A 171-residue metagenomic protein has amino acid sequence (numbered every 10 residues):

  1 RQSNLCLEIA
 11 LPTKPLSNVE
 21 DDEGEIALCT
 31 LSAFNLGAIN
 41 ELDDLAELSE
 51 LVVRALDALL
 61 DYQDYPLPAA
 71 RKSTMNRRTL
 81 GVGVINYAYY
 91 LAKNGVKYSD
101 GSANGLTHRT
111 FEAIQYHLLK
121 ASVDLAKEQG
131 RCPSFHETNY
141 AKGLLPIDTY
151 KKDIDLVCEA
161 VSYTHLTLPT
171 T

Functional and structural regions predicted by a protein language model:
R1-T74, V84-L91: Function-dense linear segments that define catalytic or interfacial modules in macromolecule-processing proteins
N18-V19, N76, V157, L166: Generic recognition of flexible, low-complexity loop/linker segments
L36-E41, I85, A103, Y140 (+2 more regions): Short capping/connector residues at structural and topological boundaries
A38, A55-L67, A113-L125, Q129-P133 (+1 more regions): Short secondary-structure junctions and interdomain/linker hinges
Y65-M75, S102, G130-Y140: Short coil/turn segments at secondary-structure boundaries
N76, L80-P133: Extended, well-ordered alpha-helical scaffold/bundle regions in very large, multi-domain proteins
L119, V123-Y163: Short glycine-cluster motifs
T164-T170: Conserved small/polar residues in nucleotide/adenosyl-binding loops
